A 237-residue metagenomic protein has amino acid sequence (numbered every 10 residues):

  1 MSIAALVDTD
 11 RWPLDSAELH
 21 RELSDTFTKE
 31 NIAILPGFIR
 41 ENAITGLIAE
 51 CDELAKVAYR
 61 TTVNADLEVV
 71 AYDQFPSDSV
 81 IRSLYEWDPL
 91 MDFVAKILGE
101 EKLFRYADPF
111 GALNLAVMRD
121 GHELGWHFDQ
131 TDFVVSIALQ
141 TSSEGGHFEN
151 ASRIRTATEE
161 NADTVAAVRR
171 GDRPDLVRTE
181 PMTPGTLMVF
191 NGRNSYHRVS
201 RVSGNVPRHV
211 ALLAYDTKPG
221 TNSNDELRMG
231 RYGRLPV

Functional and structural regions predicted by a protein language model:
I3-A5, D10-K96: Non-heme Fe(II)/2-oxoglutarate
C51, L139, Y215-T217: Short beta-strand segments enriched in hydrophobic/aromatic residues within well-folded beta-rich domains
S83-E86, F128, E180-P181, G204: Aromatic-acidic/polar surface patches that form glycan- and anion
Y85, P89, F110, Q130 (+2 more regions): Short, well-structured alpha-helical interface segments that form or flank functional binding sites
A95-V189: Catalytic core of non-heme Fe(II) oxygenases with the double-stranded beta-helix
S152, T158-V237: Catalytic core of Fe(II)/2-oxoglutarate
